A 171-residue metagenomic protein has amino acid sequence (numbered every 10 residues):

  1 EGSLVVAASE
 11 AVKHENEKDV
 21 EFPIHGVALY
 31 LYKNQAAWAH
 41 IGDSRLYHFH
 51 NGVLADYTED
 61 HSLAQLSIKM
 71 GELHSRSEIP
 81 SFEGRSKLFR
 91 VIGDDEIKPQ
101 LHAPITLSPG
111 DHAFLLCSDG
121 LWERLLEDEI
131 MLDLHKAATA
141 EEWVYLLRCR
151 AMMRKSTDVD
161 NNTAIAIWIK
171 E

Functional and structural regions predicted by a protein language model:
E1-E171: PP2C/PPM-type serine/threonine phosphatase catalytic domain
